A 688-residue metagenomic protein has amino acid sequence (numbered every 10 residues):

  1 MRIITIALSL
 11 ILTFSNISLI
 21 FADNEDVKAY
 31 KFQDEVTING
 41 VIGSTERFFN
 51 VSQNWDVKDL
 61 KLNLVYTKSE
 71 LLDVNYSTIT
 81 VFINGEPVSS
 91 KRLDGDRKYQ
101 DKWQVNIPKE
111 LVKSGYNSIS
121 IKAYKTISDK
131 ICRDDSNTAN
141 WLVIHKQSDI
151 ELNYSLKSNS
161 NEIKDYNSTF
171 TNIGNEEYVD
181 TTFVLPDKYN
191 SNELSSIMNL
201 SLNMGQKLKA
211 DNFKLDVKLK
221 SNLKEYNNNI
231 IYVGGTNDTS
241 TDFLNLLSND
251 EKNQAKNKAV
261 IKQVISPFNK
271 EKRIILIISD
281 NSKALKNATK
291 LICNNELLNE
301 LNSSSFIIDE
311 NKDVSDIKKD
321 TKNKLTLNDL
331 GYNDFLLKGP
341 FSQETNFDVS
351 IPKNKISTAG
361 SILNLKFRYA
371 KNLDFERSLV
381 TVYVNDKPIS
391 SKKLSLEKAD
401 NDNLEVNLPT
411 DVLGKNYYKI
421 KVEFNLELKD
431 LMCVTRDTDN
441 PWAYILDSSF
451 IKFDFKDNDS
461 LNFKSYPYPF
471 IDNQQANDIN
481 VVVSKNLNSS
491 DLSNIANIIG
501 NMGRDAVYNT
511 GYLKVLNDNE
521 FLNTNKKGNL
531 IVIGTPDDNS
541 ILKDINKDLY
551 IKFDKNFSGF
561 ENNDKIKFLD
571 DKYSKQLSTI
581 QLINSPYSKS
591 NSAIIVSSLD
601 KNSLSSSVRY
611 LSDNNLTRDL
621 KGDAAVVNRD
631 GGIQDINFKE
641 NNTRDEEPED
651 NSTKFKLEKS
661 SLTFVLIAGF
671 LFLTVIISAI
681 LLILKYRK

Functional and structural regions predicted by a protein language model:
M1, F14, F21-A22: N-terminal secretory/membrane-targeting helices
M1-A7: Bacterial N-terminal signal peptides that target proteins for export
L8-N16: Hydrophobic core
F21-K688: Solvent-exposed alpha-helical segments and adjacent loops that form catalytic or protein-interaction surfaces
